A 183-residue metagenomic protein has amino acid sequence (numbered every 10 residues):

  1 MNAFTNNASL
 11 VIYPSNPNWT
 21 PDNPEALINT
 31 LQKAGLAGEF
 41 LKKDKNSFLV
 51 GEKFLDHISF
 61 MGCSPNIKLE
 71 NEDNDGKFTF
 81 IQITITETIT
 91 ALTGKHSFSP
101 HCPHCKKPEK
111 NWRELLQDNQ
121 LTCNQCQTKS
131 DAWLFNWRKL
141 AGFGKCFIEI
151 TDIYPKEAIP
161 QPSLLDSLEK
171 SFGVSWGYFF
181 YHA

Functional and structural regions predicted by a protein language model:
M1-I89: N-terminal alpha-helical interaction blocks
M1-S9, E114-D118, G142: His-enriched metal-coordination microenvironments in redox/metal-binding proteins
T20-A37, T86, K95-H104, P108 (+2 more regions): Ampiphathic alpha-helical segments that act as solvent-exposed interaction surfaces
L31-A37, Q117, T122, P162 (+1 more regions): A composition-biased, non-transmembrane "mature-region" signal
E70, S99-H101, T151: A structural detector for beta-sheet-dominated domains
I81-L140: Cys/His-rich short segments
D131-A183: Long, charge-rich boundary regions
